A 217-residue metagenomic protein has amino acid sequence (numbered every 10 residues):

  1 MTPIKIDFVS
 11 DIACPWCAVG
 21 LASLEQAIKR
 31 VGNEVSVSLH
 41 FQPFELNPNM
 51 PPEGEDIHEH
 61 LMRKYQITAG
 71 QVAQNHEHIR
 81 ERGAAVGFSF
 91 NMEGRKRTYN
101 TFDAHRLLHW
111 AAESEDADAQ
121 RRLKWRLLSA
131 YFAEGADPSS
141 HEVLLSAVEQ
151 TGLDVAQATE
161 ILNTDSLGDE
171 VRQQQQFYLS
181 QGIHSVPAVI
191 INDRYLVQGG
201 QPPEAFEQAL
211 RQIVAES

Functional and structural regions predicted by a protein language model:
T2, I6-N33, F41, L108-S217: C-terminal cap of thioredoxin/glutaredoxin-like
L21-Y131: Structural alpha/beta surface segment adjacent to cysteine/selenocysteine redox centers across thiol/disulfide enzymes
